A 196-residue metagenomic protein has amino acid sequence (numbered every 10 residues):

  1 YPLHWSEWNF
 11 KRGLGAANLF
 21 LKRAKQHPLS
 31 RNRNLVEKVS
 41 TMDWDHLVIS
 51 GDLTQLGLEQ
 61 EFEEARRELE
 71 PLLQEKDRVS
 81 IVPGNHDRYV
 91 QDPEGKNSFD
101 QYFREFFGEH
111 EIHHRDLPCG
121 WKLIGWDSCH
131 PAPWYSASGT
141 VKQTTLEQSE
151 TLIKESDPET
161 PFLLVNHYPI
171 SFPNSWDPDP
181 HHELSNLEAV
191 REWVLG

Functional and structural regions predicted by a protein language model:
Y1-F62: N-terminal active-site segment of His-dependent metallophosphoesterases
Y1-L3, L14, N18, G120-A132 (+1 more regions): Active-site-proximal beta-strand elements of phosphoester/diester hydrolases
P2-L3, Q55-L58, R88-Q91, A132-W134 (+1 more regions): Short catalytic/ligand-binding loop motif for oxyanion handling, primarily in non-cytosolic enzymes, centered on
L21-K22, L53-Q55, C129-Q143, N174-H181: Surface-exposed cleft-lining segments at the edges of enzyme active sites
D43-D45, D77-R78, P158-P161: Short coil/turn segments at beta-strand junctions that form active-site/ligand-binding loops
E63-T151, S156, A189-L195: Extended active-site neighborhood of metal-dependent phosphoesterases/phosphodiesterases
E159-G196: Active-site-proximal segments of metal-dependent phosphoesterases and phosphodiesterases across multiple
